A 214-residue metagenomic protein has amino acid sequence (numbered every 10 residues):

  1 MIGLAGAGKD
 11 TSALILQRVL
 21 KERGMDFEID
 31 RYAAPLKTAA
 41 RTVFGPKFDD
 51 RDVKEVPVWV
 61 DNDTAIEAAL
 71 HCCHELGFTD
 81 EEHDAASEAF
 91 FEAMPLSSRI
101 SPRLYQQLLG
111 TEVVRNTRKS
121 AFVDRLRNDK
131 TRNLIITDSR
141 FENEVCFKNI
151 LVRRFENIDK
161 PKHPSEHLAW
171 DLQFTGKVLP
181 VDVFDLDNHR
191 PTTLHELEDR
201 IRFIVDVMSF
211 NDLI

Functional and structural regions predicted by a protein language model:
M1, I136: Hydrophobic anchor at the beta1->P-loop junction of P-loop NTPases
L4: P-loop (Walker A) phosphate-binding loop of NTP-binding proteins
A7: ATP-binding Walker
D10: Walker A/P-loop
R18-E28: Post-Walker A helix-loop "phosphate-sensing" segment adjacent to the P-loop in P-loop NTPases
A34-R132: ATP-dependent small-molecule kinase phosphotransfer cores that center on conserved nucleotide phosphate-binding segments
S120-A121, R125-L126, E142-I214: Small-molecule kinase domains that catalyze NTP-dependent phosphoryl transfer to phosphate-bearing small molecules
